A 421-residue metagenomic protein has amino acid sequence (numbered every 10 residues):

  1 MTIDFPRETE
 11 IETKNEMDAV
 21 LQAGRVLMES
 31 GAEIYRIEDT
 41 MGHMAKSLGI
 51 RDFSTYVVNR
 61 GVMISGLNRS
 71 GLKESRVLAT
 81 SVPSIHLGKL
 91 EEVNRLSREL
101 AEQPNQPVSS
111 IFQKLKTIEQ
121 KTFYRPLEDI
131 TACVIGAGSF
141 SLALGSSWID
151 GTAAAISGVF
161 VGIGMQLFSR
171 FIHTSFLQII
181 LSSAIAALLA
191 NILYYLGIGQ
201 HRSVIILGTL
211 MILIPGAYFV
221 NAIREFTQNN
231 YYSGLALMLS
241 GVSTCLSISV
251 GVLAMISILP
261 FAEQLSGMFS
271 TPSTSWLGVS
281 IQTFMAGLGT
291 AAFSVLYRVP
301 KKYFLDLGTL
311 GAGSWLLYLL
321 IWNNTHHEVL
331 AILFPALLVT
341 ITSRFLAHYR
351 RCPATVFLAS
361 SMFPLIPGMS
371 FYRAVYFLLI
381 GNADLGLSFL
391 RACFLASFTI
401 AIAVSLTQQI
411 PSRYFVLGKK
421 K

Functional and structural regions predicted by a protein language model:
M1-S110, T117-E119: Soluble N-terminal domains of membrane-associated systems
P83-I341, F345-L358, F363-L365, R373-K421: Alpha-helical transmembrane segments and their membrane-interface boundaries that form or gate the permeation pathway
G368: Short glycine/threonine-rich loop/turn motifs
